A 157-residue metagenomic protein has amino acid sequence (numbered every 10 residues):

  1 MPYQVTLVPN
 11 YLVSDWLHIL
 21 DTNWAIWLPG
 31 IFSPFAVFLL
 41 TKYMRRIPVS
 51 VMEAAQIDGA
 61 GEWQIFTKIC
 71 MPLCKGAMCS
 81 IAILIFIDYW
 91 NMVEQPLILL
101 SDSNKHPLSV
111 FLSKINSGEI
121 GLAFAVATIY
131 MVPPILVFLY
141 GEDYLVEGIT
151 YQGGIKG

Functional and structural regions predicted by a protein language model:
M1-G157: A hydrophobic, multi-pass inner-membrane permease signature
